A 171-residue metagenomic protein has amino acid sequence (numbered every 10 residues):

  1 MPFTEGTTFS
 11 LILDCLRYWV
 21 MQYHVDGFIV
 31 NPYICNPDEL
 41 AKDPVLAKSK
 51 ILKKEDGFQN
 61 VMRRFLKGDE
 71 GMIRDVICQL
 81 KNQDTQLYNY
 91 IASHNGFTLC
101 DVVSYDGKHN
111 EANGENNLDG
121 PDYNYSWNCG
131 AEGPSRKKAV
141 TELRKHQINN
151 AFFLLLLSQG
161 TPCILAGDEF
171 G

Functional and structural regions predicted by a protein language model:
M1-Y23, N36-L40, P44-S49: Substrate-binding/active-site clefts of carbohydrate-active enzymes
H24, N36-A166, F170: Conserved alpha/beta catalytic core and glycan-binding cleft of carbohydrate-active enzymes
P32: Residues that line or immediately flank small-molecule/substrate-binding pockets and catalytic motifs
